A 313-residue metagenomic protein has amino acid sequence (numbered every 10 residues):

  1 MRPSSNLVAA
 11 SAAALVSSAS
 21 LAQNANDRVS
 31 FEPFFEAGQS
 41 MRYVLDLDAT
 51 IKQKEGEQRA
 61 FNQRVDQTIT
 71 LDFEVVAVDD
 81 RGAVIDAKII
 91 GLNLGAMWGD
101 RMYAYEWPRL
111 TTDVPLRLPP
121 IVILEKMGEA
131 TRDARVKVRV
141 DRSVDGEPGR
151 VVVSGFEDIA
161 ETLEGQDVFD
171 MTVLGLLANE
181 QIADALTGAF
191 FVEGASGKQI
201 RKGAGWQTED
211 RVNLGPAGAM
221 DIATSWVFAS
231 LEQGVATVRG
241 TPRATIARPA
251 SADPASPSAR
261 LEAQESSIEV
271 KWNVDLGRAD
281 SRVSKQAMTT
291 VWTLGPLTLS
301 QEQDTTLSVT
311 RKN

Functional and structural regions predicted by a protein language model:
M1-S11: Bacterial N-terminal signal peptides that target proteins for export
Q23-N313: Signature of exported/secreted
